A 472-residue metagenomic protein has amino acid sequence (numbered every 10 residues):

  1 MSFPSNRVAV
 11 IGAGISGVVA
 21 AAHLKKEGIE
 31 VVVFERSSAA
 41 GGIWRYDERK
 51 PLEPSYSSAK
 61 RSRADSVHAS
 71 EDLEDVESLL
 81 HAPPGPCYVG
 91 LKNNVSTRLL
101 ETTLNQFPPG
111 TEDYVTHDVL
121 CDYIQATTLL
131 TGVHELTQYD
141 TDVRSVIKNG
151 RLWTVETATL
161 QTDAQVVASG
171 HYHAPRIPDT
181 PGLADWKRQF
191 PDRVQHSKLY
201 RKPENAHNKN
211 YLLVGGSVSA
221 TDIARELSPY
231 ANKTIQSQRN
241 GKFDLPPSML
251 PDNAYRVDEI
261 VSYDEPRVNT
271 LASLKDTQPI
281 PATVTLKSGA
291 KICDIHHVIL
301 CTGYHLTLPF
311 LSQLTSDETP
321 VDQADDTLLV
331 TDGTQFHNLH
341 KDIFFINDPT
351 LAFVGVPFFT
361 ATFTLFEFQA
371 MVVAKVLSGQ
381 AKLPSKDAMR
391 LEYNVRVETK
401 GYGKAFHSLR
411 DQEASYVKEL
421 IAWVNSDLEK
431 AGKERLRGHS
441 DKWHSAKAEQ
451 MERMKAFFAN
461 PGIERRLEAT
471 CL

Functional and structural regions predicted by a protein language model:
S5-V33, A220-A224: N-terminal Rossmann-like FAD-binding beta1-loop-alpha1 element of flavoenzymes
I11, L160-H173, Y211-V214, D294-H305: Short hydrophobic core segments
K25-P51, Y56-S57, K233-D244: Glycine-rich FAD pyrophosphate-binding loop
R36-A126, G150, H340-D342, R390-S408 (+2 more regions): Glycine-rich active-site loop/strand segments that organize a redox cofactor
T102, Y211-L213, N338-T360: Short FAD-binding loop at a beta-strand-to-alpha-helix junction that anchors the flavin cofactor in diverse
L104, P108, T116-Y123, L129 (+4 more regions): Glycine-rich dinucleotide-binding loop and its adjacent helix/turn
S228-D325, V376-A414, A422: A Rossmann-like FAD-binding core segment of flavoenzymes
T350-L472: C-terminal, flexible cofactor-proximal segment of oxidoreductases
